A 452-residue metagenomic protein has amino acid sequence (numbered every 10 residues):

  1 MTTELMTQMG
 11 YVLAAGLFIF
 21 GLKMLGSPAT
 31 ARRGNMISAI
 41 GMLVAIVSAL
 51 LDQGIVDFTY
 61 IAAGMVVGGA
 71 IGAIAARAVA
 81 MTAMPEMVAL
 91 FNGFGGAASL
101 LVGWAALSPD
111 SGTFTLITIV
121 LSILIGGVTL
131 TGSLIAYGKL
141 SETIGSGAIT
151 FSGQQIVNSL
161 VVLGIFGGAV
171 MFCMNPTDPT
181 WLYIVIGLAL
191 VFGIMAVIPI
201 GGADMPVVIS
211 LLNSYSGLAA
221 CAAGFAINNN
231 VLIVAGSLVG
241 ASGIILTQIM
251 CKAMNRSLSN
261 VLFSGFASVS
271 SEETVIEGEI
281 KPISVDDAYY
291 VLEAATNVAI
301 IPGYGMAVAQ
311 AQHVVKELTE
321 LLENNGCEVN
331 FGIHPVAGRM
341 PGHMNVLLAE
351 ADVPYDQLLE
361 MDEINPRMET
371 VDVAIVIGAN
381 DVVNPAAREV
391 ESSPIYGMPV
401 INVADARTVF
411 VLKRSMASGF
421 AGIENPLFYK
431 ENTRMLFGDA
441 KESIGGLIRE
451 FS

Functional and structural regions predicted by a protein language model:
T2-A15, D52-A70, T115-L130, P176-L188: Structural signature of hydrophobic alpha-helical transmembrane segments
L17-T30, G69-V88, S133-A148, F192-M205 (+1 more regions): C-terminal ends of transmembrane helices
R32-G41, I61-G64, A83-G95, A148-N158 (+1 more regions): Cytoplasmic-side transmembrane-helix entry/capping segments in multi-pass membrane proteins
A49-A62, I74-P85, L100-F114, Y137-K139 (+1 more regions): Transmembrane alpha-helix boundary signature
A105-S111, C173-T180, V207, S214-A235: Transmembrane helix-loop junctions at the membrane interface of multipass transporters and ion channels
G201, S216-C221, F225-S259: Mobile "lid/hinge" segments at catalytic clefts and subdomain interfaces of large enzymes
L238-A295: Membrane-interfacial segments at transmembrane helix termini in multi-pass membrane proteins
I276-S452: Structured cytosolic domains appended to multi-pass membrane proteins
